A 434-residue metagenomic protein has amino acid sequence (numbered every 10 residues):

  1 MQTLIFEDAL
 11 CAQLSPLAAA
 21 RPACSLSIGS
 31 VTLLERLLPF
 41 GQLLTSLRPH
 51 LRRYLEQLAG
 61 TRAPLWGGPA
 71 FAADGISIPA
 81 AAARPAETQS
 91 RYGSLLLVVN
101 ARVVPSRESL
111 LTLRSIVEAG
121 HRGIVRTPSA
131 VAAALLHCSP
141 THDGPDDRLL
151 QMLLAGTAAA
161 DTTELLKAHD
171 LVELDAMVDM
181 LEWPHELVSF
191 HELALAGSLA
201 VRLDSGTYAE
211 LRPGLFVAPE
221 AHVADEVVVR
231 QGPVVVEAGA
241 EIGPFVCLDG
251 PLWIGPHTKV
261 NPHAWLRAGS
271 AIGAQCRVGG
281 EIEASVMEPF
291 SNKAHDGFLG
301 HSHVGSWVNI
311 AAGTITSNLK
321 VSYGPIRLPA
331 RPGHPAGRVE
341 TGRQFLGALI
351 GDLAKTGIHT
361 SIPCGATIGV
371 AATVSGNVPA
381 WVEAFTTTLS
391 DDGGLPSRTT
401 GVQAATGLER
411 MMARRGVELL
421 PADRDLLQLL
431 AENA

Functional and structural regions predicted by a protein language model:
M1-C24, I28-L33, L37-Q42, V236-P256 (+1 more regions): Solvent-exposed, charged interface segments at domain starts and junctions
M1-G214, E220, T386-A434: Terminal amphipathic alpha-helical/low-complexity segments used for targeting or macromolecular assembly
I5-A9, A159-T163, R230, L248-D249 (+2 more regions): Short, flexible segments with low predicted structural confidence
L10-Q13, S25-S27, P262-H263, R277-A434: Glycine-rich hexapeptide-repeat left-handed beta-helix
A18-R21, V227, T341: Short coil/turn segments at secondary-structure junctions
S205-G305, K320-V321, L349, T367-I368: Extended beta-solenoid/beta-helix repeat architectures
